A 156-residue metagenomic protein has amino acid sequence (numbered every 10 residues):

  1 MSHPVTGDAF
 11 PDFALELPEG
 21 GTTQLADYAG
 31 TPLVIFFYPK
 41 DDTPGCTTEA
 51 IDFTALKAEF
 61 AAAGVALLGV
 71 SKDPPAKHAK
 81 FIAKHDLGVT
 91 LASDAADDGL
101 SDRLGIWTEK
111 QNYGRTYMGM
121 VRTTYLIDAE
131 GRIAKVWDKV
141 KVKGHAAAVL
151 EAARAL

Functional and structural regions predicted by a protein language model:
M1-L156: Chalcogenol-based redox active-site neighborhoods
